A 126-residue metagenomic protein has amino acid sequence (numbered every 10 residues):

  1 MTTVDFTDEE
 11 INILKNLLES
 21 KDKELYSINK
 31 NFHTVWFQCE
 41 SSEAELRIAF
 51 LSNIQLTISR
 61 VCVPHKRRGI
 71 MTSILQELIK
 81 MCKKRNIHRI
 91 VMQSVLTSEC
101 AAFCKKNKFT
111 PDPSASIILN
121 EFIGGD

Functional and structural regions predicted by a protein language model:
D5-I54: Acetyl-CoA-dependent GNAT
L51-P64: Conserved acetyl-CoA binding element of GNAT-fold acetyltransferases
R67-K80: Conserved acetyl-CoA-binding loop-helix of GNAT-fold acetyltransferases
C82-L96: Conserved GNAT acetyl-CoA-binding A-motif
V95-S116: Conserved active-site alpha-helix within GNAT-family acetyltransferase domains
S116-D126: C-terminal "cap" of GNAT-fold acetyltransferases
